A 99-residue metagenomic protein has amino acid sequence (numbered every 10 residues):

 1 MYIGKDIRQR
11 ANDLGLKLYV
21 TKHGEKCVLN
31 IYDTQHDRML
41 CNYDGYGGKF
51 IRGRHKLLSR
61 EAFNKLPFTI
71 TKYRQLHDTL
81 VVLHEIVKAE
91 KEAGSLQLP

Functional and structural regions predicted by a protein language model:
M1-K26, S59-I70, L98: Negatively charged, low-complexity tracts enriched in Asp/Glu with abundant Ser/Thr
I3, L14, H23, D44-G47 (+2 more regions): Feature targets compositionally biased, intrinsically disordered low-complexity regions with long contiguous runs
L16, D33-T34, K88: Generic alpha-helical hydrophobic packing signal
Y19, L40-Y43, A89: N-terminal start and proteolytic maturation junction detector
C27-K49: A short, structured beta-strand/loop element
F50-P99: Mixed-charge, Lys/Arg-enriched low-complexity segments
